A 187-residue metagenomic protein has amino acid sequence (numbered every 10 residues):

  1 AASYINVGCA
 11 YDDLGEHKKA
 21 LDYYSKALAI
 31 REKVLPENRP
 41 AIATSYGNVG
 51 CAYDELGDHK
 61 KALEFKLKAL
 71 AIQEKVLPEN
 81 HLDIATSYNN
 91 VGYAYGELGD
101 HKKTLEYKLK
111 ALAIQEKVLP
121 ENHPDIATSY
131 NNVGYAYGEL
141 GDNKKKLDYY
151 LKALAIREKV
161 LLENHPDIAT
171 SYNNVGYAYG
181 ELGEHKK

Functional and structural regions predicted by a protein language model:
A2-D13, P40-E55, L82-E97, P124-E139 (+1 more regions): Conserved alpha-helical positions within TPR/SEL1-like repeat arrays
N6-C9, Y24, R31-E32, G47-C51 (+9 more regions): Consensus positions within tandem repeat domains that build extended binding/scaffold surfaces
K33-E37, K75-E79, K117-E121, K159-E163 (+1 more regions): Short coil/turn linkers that connect adjacent helices within long alpha-helical scaffolds, especially alpha-solenoid
